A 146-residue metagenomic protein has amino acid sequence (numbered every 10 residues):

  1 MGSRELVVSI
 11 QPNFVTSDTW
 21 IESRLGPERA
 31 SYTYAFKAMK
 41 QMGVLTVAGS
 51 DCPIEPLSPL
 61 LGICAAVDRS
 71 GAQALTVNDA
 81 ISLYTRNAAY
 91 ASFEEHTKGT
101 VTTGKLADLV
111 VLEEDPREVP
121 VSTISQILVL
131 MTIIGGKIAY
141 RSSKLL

Functional and structural regions predicted by a protein language model:
G2-E118, S122, M131-G135: His/Asp/Glu-enriched, well-ordered alpha-helical/loop segment that forms or immediately abuts the divalent-metal
S125-Q126: C-terminal accessory subdomain/extension
K144-L145: Residue-level structural signal for beta-strand termini and adjacent loop
